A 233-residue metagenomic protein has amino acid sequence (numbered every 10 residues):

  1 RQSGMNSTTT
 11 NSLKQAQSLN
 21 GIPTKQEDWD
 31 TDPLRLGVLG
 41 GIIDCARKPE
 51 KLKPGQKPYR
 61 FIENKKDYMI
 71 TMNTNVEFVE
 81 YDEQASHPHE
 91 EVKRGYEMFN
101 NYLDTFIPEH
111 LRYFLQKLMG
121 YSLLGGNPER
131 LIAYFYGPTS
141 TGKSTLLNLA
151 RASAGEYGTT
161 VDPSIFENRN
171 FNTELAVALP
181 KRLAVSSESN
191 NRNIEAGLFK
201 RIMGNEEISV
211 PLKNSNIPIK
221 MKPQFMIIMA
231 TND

Functional and structural regions predicted by a protein language model:
Q2-R47: Extended, Lys/Arg-enriched charged tracts that mediate electrostatic binding to polyanionic substrates
W29-D30, I42-R182: P-loop NTPase catalytic core of nucleic-acid-dependent motor ATPases
D32-L34, L39-G40, P223-D233: Catalytic nucleotidyl-transfer cores of nucleotide-processing enzymes
L52, K200-I202, A230: Acidic, glycine-rich two-metal-ion catalytic cores of nucleic acid-processing enzymes
L123, G155, A196-I219: Conserved catalytic/switch belt of AAA+ P-loop NTPases
T173-L179, P211-A230: AAA+/SF3 P-loop NTPase mechanochemical coupling elements
S186-S189: Walker B catalytic acidic pair
R192-N193: Catalytic P-loop NTPase motifs of RecA-like helicase/translocase cores
